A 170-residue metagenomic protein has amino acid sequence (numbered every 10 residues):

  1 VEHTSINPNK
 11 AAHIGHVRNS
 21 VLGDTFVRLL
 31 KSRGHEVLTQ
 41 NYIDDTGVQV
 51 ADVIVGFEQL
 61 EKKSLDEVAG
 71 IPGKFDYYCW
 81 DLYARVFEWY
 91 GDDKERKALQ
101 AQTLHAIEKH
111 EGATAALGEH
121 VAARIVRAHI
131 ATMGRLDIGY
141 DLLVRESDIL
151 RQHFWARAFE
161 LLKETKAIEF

Functional and structural regions predicted by a protein language model:
V1-F170: NTP-dependent nucleotidyl-transfer catalytic core
